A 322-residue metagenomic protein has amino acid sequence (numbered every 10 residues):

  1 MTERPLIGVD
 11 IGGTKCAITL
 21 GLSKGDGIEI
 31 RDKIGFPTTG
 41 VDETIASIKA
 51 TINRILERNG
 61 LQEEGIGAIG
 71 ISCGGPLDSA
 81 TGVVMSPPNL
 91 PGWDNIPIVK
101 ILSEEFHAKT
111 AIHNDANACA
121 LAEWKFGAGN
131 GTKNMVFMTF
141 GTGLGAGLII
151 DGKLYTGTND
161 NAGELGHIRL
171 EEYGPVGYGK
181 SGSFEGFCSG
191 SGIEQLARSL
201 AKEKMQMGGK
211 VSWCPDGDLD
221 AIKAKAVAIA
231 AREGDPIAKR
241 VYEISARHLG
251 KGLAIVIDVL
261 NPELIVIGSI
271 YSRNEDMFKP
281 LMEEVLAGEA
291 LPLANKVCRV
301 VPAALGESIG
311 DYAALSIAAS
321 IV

Functional and structural regions predicted by a protein language model:
M1-A68, D78-T81, L102-A108, K125-T132 (+1 more regions): ATP-binding/phosphotransfer module of carbohydrate and carboxylate kinases, centering on a glycine-rich
F36-T39, G92-W93, G157, A162-E164: A short acidic/small-residue loop/turn micro-motif
C73, A80, I150-D151: A cytosolic small-molecule/anion-sensing beta-strand core signal
G82-W93: A charged helix-plus-loop insertion that forms the helical arch/lid used to bind and gate nucleic-acid substrates
T110-N114: General beta-strand structural signal in soluble alpha/beta enzymes
N117: Short alpha-helical segments enriched in small residues
A120: Acidic/histidine-rich catalytic cores of soluble enzymes
N130-S191: Glycine-rich phosphate-binding loop of actin/hexokinase-like ATP-binding domains
